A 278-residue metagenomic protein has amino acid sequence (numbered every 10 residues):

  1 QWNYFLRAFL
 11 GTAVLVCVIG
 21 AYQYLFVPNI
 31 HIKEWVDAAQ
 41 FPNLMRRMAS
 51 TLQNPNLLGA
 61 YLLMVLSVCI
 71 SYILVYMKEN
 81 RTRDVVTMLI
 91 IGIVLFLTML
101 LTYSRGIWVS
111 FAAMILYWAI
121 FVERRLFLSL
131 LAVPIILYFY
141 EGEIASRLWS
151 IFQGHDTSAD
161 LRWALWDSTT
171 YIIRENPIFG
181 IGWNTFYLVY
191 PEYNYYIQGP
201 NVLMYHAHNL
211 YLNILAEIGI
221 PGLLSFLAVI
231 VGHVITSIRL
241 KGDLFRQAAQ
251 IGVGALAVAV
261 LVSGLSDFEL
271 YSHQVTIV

Functional and structural regions predicted by a protein language model:
N3-L44, S50-F121, R125-I135, F139 (+4 more regions): Alpha-helical transmembrane segments of multi-pass inner-membrane proteins
A39-M48, P134-S168, R174, P191: Flexible juxtamembrane loops connecting transmembrane helices in multi-pass membrane enzymes that build or modify
A49-L62, A207-L210, L215-G219, L270-V278: Membrane-interface micro-motifs in multi-pass membrane enzymes
I70, W166-T169, L215, V262: Structural element of the ATP-grasp superfamily
Q153-D167, F179-I218: Long extracytoplasmic/lumenal interhelical loops at the membrane interface of multi-pass membrane proteins
L215-I218, A248-V278: Membrane helix-loop boundary segments at the extracytoplasmic
G219-I230: Hydrophobic alpha-helical transmembrane segments
